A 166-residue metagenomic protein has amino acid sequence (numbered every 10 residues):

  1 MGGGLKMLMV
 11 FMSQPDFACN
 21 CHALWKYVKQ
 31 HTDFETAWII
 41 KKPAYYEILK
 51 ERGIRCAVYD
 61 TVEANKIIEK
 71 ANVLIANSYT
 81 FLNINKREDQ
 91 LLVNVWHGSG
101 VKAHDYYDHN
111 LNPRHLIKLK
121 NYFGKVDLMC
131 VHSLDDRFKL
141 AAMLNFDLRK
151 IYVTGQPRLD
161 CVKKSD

Functional and structural regions predicted by a protein language model:
M1-M7: Non-catalytic membrane-proximal stalk/linker segments that position and tether the catalytic domains
M9-K164: Active-site and donor-binding regions of nucleotide-sugar-utilizing enzymes
